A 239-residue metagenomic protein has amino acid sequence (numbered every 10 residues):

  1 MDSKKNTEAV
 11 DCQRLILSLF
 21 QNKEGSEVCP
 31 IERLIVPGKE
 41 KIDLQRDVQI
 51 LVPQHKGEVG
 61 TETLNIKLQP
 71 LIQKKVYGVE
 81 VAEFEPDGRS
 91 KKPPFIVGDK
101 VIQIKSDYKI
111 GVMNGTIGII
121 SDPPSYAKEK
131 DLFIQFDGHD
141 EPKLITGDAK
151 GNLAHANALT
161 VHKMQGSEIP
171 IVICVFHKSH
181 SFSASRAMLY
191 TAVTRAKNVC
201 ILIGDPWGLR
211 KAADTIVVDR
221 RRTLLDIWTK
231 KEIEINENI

Functional and structural regions predicted by a protein language model:
M1-V101, D107-I110: Conserved helicase motor core of P-loop NTPases
E58, K109-V112, Y126, S181: Short glycine/serine/proline-enriched coil/turn segments at secondary-structure junctions
G98, N114-I117: Glycine-centered loop/turn motifs
Q103-I104, T116-I239: C-terminal accessory regions
